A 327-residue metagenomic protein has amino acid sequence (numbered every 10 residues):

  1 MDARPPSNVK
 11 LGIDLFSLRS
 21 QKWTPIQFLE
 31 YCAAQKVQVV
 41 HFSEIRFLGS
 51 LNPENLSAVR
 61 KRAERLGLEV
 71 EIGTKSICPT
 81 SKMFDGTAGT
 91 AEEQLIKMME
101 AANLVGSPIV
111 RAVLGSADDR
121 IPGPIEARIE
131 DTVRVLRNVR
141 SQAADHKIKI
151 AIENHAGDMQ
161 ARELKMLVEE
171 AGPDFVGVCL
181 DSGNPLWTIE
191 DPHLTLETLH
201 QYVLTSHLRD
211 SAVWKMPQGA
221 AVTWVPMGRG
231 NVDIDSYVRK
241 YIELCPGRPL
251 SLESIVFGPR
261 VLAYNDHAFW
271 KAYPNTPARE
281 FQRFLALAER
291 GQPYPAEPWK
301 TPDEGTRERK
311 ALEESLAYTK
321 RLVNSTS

Functional and structural regions predicted by a protein language model:
D2-K10, I26-A33, A161-V176, L186-S327: Histidine-acidic metal/acid-base catalytic patches
A3-P5, R62-E69, S81-G177: Active-site acidic/histidine proton-transfer and metal-coordination neighborhood in alpha/beta enzyme cores
V9-F16, V40-F42, L68-K75, V110-A112 (+4 more regions): Hydrophobic faces of well-ordered beta-strands that scaffold small-molecule active sites in alpha/beta enzyme cores
L18-W23, S43-N55, C78-A91, D118-P122 (+4 more regions): Acidic-and-aromatic substrate-binding clefts and catalytic sites of carbohydrate-active enzymes
T24-R46, A101-I109: Catalytic domains of carbohydrate-active enzymes, especially glycoside hydrolases
Q27, S50-A58, G86-Q94, G123-R134 (+4 more regions): Alpha-helix N-cap and loop-to-helix initiation/capping positions
Y31-A34, A58-R62, A101-L104, N138-Q142 (+3 more regions): Alpha-helical scaffold elements within enzyme catalytic domains, especially in hydrolases
S50-I72: Aromatic-lined substrate-binding rim segments of carbohydrate-active enzymes
